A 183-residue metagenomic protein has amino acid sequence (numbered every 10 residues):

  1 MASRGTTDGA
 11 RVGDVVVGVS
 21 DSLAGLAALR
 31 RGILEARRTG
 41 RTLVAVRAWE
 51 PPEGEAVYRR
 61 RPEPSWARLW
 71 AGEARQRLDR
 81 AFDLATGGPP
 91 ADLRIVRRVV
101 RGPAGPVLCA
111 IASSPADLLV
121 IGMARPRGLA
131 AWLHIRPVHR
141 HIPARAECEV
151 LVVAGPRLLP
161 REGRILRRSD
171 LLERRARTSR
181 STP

Functional and structural regions predicted by a protein language model:
M1-A10, A24, T86-L119, R157-R168 (+1 more regions): Structural beta-alpha unit
D8-P64, R145, G155, L159 (+1 more regions): Small/aliphatic-rich secondary-structure junction motif
R37, A110-S114, A144: Solvent-exposed polar/charged
V44-V46, V96-V100, L151-V153: General small-molecule cofactor/ligand-binding pocket signal
E63-R77, G128: A short acidic, glycine-rich active-site loop that binds or catalyzes chemistry on phosphate/adenosine moieties
D83, P106, R140: Active-site phosphate/pyrophosphate- and oxyanion-stabilizing loops and adjacent acidic/basic residues in soluble
L118-A144, P160-E162: Glycine-rich, Arg-bearing micro-motifs that act as flexible, cationic patches
G122-M123, V150-G155: Short beta-strand elements of ligand-binding domains
